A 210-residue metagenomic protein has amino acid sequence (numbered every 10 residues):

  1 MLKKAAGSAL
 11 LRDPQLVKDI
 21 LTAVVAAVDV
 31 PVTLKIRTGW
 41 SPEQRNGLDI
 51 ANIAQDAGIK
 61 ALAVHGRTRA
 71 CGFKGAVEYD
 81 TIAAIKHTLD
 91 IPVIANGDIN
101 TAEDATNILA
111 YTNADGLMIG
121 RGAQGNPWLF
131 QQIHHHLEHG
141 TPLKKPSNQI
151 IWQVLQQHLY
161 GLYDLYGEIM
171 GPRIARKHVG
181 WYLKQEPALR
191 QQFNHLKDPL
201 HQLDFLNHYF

Functional and structural regions predicted by a protein language model:
M1-L16, R67-Y79, T141: Glycine-rich tight-turn/loop motif centered on a GG-T
M1-V32, R37-Q44, Q55: Active-site beta->alpha loop and helix N-cap motifs at the rims of alpha/beta catalytic domains
K4, L34, H65-G66, L159 (+1 more regions): General secondary-structure edge motif
D19-T22, A27-D29, E43-A61, F73 (+3 more regions): Alpha/beta catalytic cores of nucleotide-metabolism and tRNA/nucleoside-modifying enzymes
T33, T68, T112: Ser/Thr-centric signal marking residues that sit in or immediately flank functional binding/regulatory motifs
L34-T38, G66, A95-G97, R121: A cross-domain feature marking catalytic cores of carbohydrate-active enzymes and several ubiquitous metabolic/repair
